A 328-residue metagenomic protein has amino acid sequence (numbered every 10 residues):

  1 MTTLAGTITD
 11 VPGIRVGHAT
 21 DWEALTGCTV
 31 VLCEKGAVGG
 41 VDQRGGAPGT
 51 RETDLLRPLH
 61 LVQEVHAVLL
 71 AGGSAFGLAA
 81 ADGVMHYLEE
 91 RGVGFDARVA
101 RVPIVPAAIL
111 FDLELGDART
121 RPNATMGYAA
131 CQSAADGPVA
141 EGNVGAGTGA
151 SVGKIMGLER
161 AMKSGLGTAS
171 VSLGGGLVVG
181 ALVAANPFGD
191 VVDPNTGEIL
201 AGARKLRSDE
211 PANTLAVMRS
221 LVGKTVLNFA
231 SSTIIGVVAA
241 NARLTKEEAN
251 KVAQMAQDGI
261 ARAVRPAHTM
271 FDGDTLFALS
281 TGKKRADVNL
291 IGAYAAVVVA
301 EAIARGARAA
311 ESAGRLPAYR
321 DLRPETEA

Functional and structural regions predicted by a protein language model:
M1-A75, A79, E90-A328: A structural signal for small-residue-enriched, beta-sheet-centric alpha/beta enzyme cores and oligomeric scaffold folds
A80-M85: Short Gly/Thr/Asp-enriched flexible loops that form oxyanion-binding sites at enzyme active sites
